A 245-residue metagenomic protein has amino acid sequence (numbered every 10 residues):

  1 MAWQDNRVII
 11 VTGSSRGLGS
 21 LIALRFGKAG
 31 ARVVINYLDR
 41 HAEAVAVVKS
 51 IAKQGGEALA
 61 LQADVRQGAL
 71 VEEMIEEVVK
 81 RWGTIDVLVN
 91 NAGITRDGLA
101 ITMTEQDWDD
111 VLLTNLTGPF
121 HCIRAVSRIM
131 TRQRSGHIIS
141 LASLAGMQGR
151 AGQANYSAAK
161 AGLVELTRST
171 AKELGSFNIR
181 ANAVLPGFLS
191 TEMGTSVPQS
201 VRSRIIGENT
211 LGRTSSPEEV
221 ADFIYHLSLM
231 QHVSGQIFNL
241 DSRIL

Functional and structural regions predicted by a protein language model:
S15-R16: Conserved glycine-rich cofactor-binding loop
A31-A46: Conserved glycine-rich Rossmann-like NAD(P)H-binding loop of the short-chain dehydrogenase/reductase
L99-A100, T104-L112, G194, I205: Substrate-binding pocket helix/loop in short-chain dehydrogenase/reductase
I123, A159, T167: Active-site helix of classical SDR
I123, S216-L240: C-terminal substrate-recognition "lid" of short-chain dehydrogenase/reductases
R128, K172-S176: Alpha-helical segment proximal to the catalytic Tyr-Lys
S143: Residue(s) in the substrate-gating loop at a strand-loop-helix junction that position the organic substrate next
